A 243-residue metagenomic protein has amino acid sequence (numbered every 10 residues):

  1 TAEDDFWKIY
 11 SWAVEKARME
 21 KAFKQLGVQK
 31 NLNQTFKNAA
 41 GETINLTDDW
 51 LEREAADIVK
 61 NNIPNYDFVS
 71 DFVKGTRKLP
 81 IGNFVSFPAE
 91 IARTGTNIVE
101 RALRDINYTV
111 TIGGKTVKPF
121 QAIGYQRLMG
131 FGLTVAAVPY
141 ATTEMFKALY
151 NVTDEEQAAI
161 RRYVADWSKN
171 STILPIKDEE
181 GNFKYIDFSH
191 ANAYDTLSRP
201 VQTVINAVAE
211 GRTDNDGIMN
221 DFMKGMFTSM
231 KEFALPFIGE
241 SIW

Functional and structural regions predicted by a protein language model:
T1-W243: Amphipathic interfacial helices
